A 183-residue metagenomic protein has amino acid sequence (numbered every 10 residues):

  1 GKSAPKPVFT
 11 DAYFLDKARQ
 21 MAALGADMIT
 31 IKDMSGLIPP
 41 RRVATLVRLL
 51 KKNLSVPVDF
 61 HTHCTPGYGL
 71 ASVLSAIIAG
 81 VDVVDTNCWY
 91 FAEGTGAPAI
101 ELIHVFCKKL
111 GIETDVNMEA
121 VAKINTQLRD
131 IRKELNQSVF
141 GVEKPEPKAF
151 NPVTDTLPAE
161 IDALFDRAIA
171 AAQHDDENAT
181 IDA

Functional and structural regions predicted by a protein language model:
G1-A183: Catalytic cores and adjacent flexible loops of soluble metabolic enzymes that perform enolate/carbanion chemistry on
